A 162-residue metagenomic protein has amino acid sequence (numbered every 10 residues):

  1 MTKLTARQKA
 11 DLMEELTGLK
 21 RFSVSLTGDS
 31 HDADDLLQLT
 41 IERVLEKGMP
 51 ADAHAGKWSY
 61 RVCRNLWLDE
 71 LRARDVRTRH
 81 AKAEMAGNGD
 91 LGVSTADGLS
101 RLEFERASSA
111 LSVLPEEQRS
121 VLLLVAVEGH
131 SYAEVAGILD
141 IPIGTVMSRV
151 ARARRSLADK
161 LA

Functional and structural regions predicted by a protein language model:
M1-R21, S25, H31-D34, P50: A short, charge-rich alpha-helical start-of-domain segment used by transcription regulators
H31, A133, G144: Residues within helix-turn-helix
D35-E42, E46, A53-N65: Structural recognition of an alpha-helix C-terminal capping motif at a helix-to-coil junction
P50, V62-K82, S100: Arg/Lys-rich amphipathic alpha helix in sigma70-family domain 2
R77-S109, S131: Internal acidic/polar
R101, L111-R119: Short helix-coil-helix linker/hinge
V121-V125: A short pre-motif secondary-structure segment
L139-A162: DNA-recognition helix of helix-turn-helix
